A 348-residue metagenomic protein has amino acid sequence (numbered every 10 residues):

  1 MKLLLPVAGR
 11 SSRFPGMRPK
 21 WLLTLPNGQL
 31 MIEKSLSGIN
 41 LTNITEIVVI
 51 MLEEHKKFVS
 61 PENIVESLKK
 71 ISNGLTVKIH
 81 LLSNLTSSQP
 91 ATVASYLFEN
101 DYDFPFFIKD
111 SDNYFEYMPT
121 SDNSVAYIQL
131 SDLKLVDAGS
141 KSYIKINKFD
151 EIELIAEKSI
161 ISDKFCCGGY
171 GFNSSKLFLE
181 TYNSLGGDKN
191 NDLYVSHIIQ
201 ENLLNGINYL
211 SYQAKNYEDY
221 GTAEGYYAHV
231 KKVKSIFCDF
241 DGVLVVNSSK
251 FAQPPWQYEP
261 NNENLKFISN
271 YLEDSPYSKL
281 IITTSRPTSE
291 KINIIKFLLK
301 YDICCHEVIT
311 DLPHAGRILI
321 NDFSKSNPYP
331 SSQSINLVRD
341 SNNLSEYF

Functional and structural regions predicted by a protein language model:
M1-M17, K231, S235-D241: N-terminal nucleotide-binding beta1-loop-alpha1 segment
K2-L5, R13, T24, Q29-P105: Conserved N-terminal catalytic core of the sugar/cofactor nucleotidyltransferase
E54-E62, L135-V136, T288-I294: Short, charged/polar "capping" segments at the starts of alpha-helices and the immediately preceding loops
A91-E99, S140-K145, E224-H229, R317-P328: Short, surface-exposed amphipathic charged segments that create phosphate/polyanion-binding patches used for binding
D103-Y114: Short beta-strand-to-loop acidic/aromatic patch adjacent to the donor-nucleotide binding site
Y114-K189: Conserved core of the sugar-phosphate nucleotidyltransferase
F165-V233: Conserved alpha/beta core of the MobA/IspD/sugar-nucleotide pyrophosphorylase nucleotidyltransferase superfamily
V233-F348: HAD-like aspartate-dependent phosphatase fold
